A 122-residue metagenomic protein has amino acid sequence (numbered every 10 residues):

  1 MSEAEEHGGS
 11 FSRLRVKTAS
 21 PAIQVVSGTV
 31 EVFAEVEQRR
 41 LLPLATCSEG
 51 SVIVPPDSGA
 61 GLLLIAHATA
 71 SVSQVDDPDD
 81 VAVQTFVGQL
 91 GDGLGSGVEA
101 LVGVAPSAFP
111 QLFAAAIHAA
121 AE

Functional and structural regions predicted by a protein language model:
M1-E122: Cytosolic regulatory regions built on CNB/CRP/Popeye-like sensor folds
